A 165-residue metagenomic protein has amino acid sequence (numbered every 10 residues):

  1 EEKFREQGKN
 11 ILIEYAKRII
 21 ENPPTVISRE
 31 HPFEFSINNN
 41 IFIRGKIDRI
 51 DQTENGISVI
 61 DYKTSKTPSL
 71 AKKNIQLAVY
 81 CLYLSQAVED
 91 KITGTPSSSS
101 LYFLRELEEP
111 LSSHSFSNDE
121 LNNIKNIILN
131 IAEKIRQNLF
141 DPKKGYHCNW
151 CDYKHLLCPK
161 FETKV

Functional and structural regions predicted by a protein language model:
E1-P32, S36: A non-catalytic, helix-rich entry segment at domain boundaries
K3-N10, S28, F42-G45, I57 (+5 more regions): Generic recognition of stable, solvent-exposed alpha-helical segments in well-folded globular domains
F4, E21-T25, I41, S69-K72 (+2 more regions): Short, surface-exposed helix-loop/turn micro-motifs enriched in polar/charged residues
S28-V88: Non-catalytic protein-protein interaction segments used by genome-maintenance enzymes to assemble and couple activities
S85-V165: Metal-dependent nuclease catalytic regions and adjoining charged, substrate-binding loops involved in nucleic-acid end
